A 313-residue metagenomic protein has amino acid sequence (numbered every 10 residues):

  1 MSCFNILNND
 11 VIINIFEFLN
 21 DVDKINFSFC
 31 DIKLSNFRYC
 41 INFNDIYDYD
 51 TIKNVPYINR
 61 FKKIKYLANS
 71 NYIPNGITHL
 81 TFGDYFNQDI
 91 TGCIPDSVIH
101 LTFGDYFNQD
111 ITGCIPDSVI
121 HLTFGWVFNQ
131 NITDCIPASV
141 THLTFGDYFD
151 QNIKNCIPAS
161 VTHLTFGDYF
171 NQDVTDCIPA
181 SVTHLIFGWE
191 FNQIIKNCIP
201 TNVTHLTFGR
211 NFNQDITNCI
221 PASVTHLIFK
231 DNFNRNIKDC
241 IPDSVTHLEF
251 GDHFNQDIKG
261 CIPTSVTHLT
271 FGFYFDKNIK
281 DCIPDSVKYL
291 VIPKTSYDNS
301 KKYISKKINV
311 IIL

Functional and structural regions predicted by a protein language model:
M1-C30: N-terminal Skp1-binding subsegment of the F-box domain
S35-D89, S97-G104: LRR N-terminal entry segment and analogous cap-like coil->beta motifs
S70-N71, Y85-G92, F107-T112, F128-T133 (+8 more regions): Short, solvent-exposed loop/turn at the beta-strand->alpha-helix junction within individual leucine-rich repeat
I73, I94-P95, I115-P116, I136-P137 (+7 more regions): Core hydrophobic positions of leucine-rich repeats
I279-L313: Leucine-rich solenoid repeat scaffolds
